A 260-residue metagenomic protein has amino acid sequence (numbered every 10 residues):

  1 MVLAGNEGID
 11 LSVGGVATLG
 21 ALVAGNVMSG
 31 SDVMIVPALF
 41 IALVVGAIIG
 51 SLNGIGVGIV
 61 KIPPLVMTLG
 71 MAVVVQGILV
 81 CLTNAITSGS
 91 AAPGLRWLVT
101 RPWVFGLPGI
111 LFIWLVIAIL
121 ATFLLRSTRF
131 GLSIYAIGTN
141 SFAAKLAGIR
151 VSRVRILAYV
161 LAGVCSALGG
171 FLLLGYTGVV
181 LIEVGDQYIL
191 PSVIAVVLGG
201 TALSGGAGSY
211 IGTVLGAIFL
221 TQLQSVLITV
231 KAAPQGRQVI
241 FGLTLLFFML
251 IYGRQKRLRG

Functional and structural regions predicted by a protein language model:
M1, L43, A72-L79, I113-F123 (+4 more regions): Hydrophobic core segments of alpha-helical transmembrane domains in multi-pass membrane transport and ion-translocation
M1-S31, I55-K61, G200-Y210, L243: Single transmembrane alpha-helix segments in multi-pass membrane proteins
V2, N26, S31, S51-I59 (+9 more regions): Membrane-interface helix caps of multi-pass small-molecule transporters
G15-L19, V36-V44, V66-M67, P108-V116 (+4 more regions): Hydrophobic alpha-helical transmembrane segments
V33-A42, I48-N53, V57, V104-V180: Helix-loop-helix "hairpin" substructures at the membrane interface of multi-pass membrane proteins
V60, P64-T128, V154-L157, Y176-G185 (+2 more regions): Transmembrane helix-bundle core of multi-pass membrane transporters and related energy-transducing complexes
T139, L146-R153, L223-G260: Cytosolic-side transmembrane-helix boundaries in multi-pass membrane proteins
S166, Y176-G242: Transmembrane alpha-helical segments in multi-pass inner-membrane proteins
